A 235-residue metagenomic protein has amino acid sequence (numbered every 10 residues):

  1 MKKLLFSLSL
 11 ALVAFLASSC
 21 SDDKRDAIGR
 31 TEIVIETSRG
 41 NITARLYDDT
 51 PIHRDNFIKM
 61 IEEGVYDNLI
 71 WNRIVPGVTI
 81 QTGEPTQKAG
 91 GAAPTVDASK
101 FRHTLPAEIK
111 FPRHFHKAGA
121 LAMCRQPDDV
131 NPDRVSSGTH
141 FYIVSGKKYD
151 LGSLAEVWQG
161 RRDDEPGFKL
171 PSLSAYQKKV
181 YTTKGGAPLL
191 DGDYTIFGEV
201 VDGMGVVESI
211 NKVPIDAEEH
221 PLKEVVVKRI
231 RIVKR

Functional and structural regions predicted by a protein language model:
M1-L8: Bacterial N-terminal signal peptides that target proteins for export
S7, S18-R235: Cyclophilin-like peptidyl-prolyl cis-trans isomerases
A11-L12: Repetitive helical segments and hydrophobic/amphipathic motifs
